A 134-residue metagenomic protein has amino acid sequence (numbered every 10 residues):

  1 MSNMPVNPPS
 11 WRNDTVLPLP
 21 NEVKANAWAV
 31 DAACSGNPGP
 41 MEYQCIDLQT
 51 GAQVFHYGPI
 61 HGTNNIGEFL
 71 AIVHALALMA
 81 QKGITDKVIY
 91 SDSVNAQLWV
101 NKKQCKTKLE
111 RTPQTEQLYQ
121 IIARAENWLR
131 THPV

Functional and structural regions predicted by a protein language model:
P5-I66, L70, A77-Q81: RNase H-like nuclease fold core
A29, A33-N37, A77-V134: RNase H catalytic domain
